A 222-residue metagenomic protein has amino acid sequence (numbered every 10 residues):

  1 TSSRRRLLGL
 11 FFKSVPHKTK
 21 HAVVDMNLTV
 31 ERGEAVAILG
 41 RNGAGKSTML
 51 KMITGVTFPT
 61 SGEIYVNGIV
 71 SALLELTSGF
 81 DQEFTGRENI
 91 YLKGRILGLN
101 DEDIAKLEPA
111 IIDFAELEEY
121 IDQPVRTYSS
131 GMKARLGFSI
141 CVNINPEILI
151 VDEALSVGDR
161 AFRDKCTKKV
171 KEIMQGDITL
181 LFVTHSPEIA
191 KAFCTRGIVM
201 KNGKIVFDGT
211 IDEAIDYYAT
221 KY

Functional and structural regions predicted by a protein language model:
T1-A22, D212-K221: Pre-NBD coupling/linker segments of ABC/ABC-like ATPases
R5-L10, Y91, D103-Y120: Conserved ABC ATPase "signature" region
L39-R41: The feature captures the beta-strand-to-loop junction immediately N-terminal to the Walker
T184-H185: H-loop/switch region of ABC-family ATPase nucleotide-binding domains
A190-A192: A short, surface-exposed alpha-helical micro-motif characterized by mixed small hydrophobic and charged/polar residues
N202-G203, Y218: Conserved ABC ATPase "signature" C-loop
